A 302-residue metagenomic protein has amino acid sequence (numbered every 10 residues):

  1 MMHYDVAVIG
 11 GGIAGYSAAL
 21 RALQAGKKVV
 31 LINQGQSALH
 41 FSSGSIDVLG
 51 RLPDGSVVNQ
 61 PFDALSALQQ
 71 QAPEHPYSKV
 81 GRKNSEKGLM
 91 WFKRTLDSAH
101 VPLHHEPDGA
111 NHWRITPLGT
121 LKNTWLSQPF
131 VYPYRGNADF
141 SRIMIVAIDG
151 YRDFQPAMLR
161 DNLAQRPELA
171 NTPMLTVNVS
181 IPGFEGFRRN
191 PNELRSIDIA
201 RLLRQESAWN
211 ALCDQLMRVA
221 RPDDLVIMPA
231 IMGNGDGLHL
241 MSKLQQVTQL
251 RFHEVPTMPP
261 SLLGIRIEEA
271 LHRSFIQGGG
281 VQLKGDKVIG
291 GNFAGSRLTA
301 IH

Functional and structural regions predicted by a protein language model:
M1-V6, Q24, S37, P53 (+2 more regions): Extreme N-terminal leader/targeting segments of oxidoreductases
Y4-L31: N-terminal Rossmann-like FAD-binding beta1-loop-alpha1 element of flavoenzymes
A14, S37, Y151: Conserved Rossmann-like nucleotide-cofactor binding loop
Q34-Q70, G183-D198: Conserved N-terminal glycine-rich FAD pyrophosphate-binding loop of Rossmann-like flavoproteins
V48-G136, S141-I145, L159-L163: Dinucleotide-binding Rossmann-like beta1-alpha1 core, especially the glycine-rich loop that anchors the ADP
E74-Y77, V131-Y151, P173-I197, A220-I231 (+1 more regions): Helix-loop-beta segment of a Rossmann-like dinucleotide-binding subdomain
F154-R166, L203-P222, G233-G290: Helical element adjacent to the flavin cofactor pocket in flavoenzyme catalytic cores
H272, G291-H302: Conserved beta-strand-loop-beta-strand element in the redox core of flavoprotein oxidoreductases
